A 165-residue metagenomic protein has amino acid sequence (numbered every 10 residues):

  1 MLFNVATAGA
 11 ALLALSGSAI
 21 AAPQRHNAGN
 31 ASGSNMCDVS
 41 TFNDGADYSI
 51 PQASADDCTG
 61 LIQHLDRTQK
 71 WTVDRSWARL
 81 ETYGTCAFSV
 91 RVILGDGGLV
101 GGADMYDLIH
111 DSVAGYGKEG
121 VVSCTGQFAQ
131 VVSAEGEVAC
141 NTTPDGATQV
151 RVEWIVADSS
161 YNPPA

Functional and structural regions predicted by a protein language model:
M1-H26, A165: Fungal secretory targeting signals
A22-A165: Mature, structured extracellular domains of secreted fungal proteins
